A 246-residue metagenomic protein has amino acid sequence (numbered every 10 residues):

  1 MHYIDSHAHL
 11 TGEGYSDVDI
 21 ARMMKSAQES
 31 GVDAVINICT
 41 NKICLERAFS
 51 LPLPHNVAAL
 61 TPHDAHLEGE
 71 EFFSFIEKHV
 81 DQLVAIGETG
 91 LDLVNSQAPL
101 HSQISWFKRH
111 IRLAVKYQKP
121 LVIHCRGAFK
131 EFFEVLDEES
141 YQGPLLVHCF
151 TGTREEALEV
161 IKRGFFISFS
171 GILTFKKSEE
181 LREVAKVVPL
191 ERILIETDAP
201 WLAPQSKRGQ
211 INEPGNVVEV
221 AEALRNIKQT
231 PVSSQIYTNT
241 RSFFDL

Functional and structural regions predicted by a protein language model:
M1-L246: Mid-domain alpha/beta scaffold segments of enzyme catalytic cores
